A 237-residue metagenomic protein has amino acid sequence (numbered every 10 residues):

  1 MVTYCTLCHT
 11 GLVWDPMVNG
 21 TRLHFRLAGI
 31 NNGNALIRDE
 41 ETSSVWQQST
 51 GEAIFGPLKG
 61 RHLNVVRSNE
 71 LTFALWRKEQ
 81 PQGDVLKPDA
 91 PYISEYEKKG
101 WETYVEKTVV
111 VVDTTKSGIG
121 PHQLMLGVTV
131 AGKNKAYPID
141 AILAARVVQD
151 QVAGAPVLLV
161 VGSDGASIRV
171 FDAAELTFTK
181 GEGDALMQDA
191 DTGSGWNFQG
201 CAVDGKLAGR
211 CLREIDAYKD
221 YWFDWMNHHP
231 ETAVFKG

Functional and structural regions predicted by a protein language model:
M1-G237: Mid-to-C-terminal functional-domain signal that highlights helix-capping/loop sites within ligand-binding modules
